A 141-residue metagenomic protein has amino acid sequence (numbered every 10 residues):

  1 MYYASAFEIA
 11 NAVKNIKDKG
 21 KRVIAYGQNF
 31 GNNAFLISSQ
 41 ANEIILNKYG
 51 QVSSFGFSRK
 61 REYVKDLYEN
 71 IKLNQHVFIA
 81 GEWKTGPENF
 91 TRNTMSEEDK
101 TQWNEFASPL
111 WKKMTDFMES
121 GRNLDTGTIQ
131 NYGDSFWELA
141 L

Functional and structural regions predicted by a protein language model:
M1-D125, Q130: Small-residue-centered hinge/linker elements
D125-L141: Amphipathic alpha-helical substructures
